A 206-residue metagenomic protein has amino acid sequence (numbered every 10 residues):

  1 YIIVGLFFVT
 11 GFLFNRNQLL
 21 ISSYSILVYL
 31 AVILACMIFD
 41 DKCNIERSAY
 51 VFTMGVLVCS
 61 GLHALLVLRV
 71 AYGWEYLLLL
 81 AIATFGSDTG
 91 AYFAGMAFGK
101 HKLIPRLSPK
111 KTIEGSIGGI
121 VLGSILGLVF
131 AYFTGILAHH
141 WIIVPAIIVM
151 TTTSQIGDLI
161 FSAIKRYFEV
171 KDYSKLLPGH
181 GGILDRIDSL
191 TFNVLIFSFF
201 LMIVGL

Functional and structural regions predicted by a protein language model:
Y1-T112, S116-I148: Membrane-embedded alpha-helical bundles of polytopic integral membrane proteins
T84-K100, I104, I113, T152-V194: Acidic (Asp/Glu-rich) catalytic motifs at the cytosolic membrane interface
G123-S124, R186, N193, M202: Hydrophobic transmembrane alpha-helices of multi-pass small-molecule transporters
L126-L128, I196-F199: A general structural signal for short secondary-structure boundary/capping elements
H139-V144, G181, I187, L206: Short, conserved aromatic-histidine micro-motifs
S198-L206: Juxtamembrane boundary at the C-terminal end of a transmembrane helix
